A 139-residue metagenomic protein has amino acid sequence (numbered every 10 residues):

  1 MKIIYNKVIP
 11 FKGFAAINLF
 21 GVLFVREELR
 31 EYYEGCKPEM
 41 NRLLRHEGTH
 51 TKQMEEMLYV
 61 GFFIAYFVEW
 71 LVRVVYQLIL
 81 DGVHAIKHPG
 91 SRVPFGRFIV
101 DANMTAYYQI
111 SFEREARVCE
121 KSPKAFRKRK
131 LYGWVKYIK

Functional and structural regions predicted by a protein language model:
M1, M40, M54-M57, M104: Detector for methionine-enriched segments
K2-F14, N18, G61-K139: Metalloprotease/metallohydrolase-associated module, dominated by Zn2+-dependent proteases
G13-A16, L23-L44: Short pre-active-site segment immediately N-terminal to the catalytic Zn-binding motif
E28, E39-H46, T51, G133-K139: Contiguous hydrophobic segments
K37, N41, R45, Q109-A116: A structural signal for well-ordered alpha-helical scaffolds and beta->alpha junctions
G48-A65: Catalytic Zn2+-binding segment of zinc metalloproteases
